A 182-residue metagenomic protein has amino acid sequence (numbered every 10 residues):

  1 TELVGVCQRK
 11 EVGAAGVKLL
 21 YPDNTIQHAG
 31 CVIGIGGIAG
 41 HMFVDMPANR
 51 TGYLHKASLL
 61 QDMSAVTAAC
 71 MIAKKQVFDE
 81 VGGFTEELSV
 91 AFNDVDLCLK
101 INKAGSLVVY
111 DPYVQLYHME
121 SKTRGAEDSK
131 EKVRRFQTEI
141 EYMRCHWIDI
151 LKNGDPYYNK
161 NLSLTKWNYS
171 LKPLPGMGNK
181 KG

Functional and structural regions predicted by a protein language model:
T1-I38, L107, Y113: Conserved donor NDP-sugar-binding/catalytic core segment of glycosyltransferases
T1-L3, A57-G82, E86-Y117: A short, conserved alpha-helix in the catalytic core of glycosyltransferases
V4, G30, C98-L99, I140-R144: Non-transmembrane alpha-helical segments in soluble domains of secreted/periplasmic/extracellular proteins
Q8, G83, K103, C145-I148: Residues at helix-coil transition
D23-N24, I35-D62, I72, V108 (+1 more regions): C-terminal, non-catalytic tails of nucleotide-sugar-dependent glycosyltransferases
M119-K122: Conserved active-site-proximal loop/helix segments of enzymes involved in bacterial cell-wall and related
